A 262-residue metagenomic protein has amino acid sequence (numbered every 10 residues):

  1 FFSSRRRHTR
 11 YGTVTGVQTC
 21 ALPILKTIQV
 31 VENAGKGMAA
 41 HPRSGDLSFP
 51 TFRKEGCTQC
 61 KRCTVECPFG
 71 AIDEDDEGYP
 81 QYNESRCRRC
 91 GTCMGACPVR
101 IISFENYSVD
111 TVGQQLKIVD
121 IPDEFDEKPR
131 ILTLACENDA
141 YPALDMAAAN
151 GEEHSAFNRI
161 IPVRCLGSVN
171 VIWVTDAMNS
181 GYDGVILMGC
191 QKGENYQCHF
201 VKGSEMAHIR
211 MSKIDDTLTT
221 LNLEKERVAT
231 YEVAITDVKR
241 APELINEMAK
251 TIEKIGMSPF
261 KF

Functional and structural regions predicted by a protein language model:
F1-C20: Single conserved hydrophobic/aromatic residue that forms the stacking wall/gate of nucleotide- or nucleobase-binding
V17, A21, S44-P50, G78-P80 (+1 more regions): Short beta-alpha connecting loops at secondary-structure transitions that line or flank enzyme active sites
V17, A21-V31, S108-F262: Iron-sulfur-associated redox domains of electron-transfer enzymes in respiratory and anaerobic energy metabolism
T27-H41, A96-S108: Short, structured interface segments
N33-S48, G70, E74-E84: Ferredoxin-type iron-sulfur electron-transfer modules in oxidoreductases and energy-metabolism complexes
K36-G56, D110-Q115: Long, charged amphipathic helices and adjacent flexible linkers at domain junctions
L47, F52-G56, K61, V119-D126: Extracellular/periplasmic ectodomains of large secreted or surface enzymes and adhesion receptors
T58, R62-R88, T92-Q115: Iron-sulfur cluster-binding cysteine motifs and their immediate structural context in ferredoxin-like electron-transfer
